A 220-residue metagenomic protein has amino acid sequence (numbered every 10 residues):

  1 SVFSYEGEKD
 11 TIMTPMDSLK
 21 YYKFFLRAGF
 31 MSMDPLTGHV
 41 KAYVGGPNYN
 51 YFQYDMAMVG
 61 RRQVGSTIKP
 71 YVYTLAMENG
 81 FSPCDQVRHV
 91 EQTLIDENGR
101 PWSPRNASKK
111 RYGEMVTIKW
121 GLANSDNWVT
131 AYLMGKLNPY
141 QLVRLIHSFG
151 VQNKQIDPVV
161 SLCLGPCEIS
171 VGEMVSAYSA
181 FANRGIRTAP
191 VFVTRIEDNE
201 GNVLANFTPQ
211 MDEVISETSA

Functional and structural regions predicted by a protein language model:
S1-D34, Y43, Y49-Y54, I68 (+2 more regions): A penicillin-recognizing enzyme superfamily signal
G29-M31, V40-A42, Q53-P70, L75 (+1 more regions): C-terminal soluble interaction/assembly domains
G29-M33, K41-Y43, D85-Q86, W120 (+6 more regions): Structural recognition of the beta-strand scaffold that forms the well-ordered cores of secreted hydrolase catalytic
S32-P47, M77-F81, Q92, E114 (+3 more regions): Glycine-rich, acidic and aromatic/proline-enriched surface loops and short helix-turn segments that act as binding
T37-G38, R61-H89, G121, A177-F181: Active-site SXXK
F52-A57, G99, D157-V160, N206-T208: Short acidic, glycine/proline-rich loop/turn micro-motifs
S82-L142, R187, N199-A220: Conserved catalytic neighborhood of penicillin-recognizing serine enzymes
P101-N106, N138-S176: Mid-domain, small-residue-enriched loop/turn segments at the edges of structured enzyme/sensor domains
